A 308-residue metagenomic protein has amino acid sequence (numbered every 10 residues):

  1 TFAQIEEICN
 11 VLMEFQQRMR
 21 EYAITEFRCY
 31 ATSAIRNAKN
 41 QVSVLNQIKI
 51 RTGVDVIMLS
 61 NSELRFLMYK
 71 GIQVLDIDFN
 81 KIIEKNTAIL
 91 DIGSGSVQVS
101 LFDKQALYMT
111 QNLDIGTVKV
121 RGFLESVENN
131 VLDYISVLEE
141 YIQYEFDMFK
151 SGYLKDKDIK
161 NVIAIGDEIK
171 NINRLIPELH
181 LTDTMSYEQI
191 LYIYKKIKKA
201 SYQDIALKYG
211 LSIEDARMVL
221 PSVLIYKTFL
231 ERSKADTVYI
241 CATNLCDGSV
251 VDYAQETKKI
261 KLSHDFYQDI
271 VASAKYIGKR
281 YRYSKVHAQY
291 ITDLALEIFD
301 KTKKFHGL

Functional and structural regions predicted by a protein language model:
T1-T25, S33-N86, L101-D103, M109-L308: Helical "lid/coupling" subdomains associated with nucleotide-phosphate turnover
I89: Phosphate-binding loop that captures ATP/GTP phosphates
G93-V99: Active-site-adjacent helix-turn-beta-strand microarchitecture at beta-sheet edges that either contains or buttresses
